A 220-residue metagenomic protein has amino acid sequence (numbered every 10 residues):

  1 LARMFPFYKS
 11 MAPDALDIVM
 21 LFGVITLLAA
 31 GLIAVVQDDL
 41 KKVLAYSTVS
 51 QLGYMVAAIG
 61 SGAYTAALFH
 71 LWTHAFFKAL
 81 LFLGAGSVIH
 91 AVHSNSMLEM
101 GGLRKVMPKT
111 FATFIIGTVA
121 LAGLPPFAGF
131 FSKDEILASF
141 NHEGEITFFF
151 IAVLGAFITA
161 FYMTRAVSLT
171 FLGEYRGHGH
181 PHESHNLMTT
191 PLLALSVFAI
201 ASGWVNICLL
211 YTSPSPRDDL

Functional and structural regions predicted by a protein language model:
L1-L192, S196-W204: Hydrophobic transmembrane alpha-helices and their helix-loop junctions in integral membrane proteins
Y211-P216: Conserved small/polar residues in nucleotide/adenosyl-binding loops
D219-L220: N-terminal low-complexity segments that are often proline-rich with Ser/Thr-Pro
